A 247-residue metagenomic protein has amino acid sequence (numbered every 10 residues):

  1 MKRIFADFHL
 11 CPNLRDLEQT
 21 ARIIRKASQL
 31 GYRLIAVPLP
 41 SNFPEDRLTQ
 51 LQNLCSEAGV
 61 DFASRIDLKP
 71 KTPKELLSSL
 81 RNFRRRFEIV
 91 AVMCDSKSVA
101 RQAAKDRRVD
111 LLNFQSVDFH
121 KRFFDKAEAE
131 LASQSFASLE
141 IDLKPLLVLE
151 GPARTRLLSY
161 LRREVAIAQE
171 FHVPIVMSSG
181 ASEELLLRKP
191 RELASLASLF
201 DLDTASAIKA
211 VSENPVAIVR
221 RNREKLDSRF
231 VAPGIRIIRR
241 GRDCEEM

Functional and structural regions predicted by a protein language model:
M1-V37, N42-A58, K71-F87, S98-M247: Charged catalytic cores and adjacent phosphate/nucleic-acid-binding surfaces used for phosphate/nucleic-acid chemistry
S64-T72: A short, structured active-site edge motif that brings together acidic residues
V90-M93: Short, hydrophobic/proline-enriched secondary-structure or compact coil segments at domain edges
